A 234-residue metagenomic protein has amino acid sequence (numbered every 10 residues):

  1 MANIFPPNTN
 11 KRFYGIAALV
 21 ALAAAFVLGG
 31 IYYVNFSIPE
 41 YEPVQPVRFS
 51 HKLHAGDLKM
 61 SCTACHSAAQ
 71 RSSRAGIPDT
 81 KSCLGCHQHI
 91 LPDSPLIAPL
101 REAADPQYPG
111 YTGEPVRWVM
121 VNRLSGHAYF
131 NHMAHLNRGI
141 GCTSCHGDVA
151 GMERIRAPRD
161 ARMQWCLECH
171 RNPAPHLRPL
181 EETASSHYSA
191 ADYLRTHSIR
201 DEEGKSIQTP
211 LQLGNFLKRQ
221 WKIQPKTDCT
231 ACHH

Functional and structural regions predicted by a protein language model:
M1-T9: N-terminal Lys/Arg-rich, disordered targeting/topogenic segments
Y14-I31: Hydrophobic membrane-insertion alpha-helices, especially the h-region of bacterial N-terminal signal peptides
F26-P43: Aromatic-capped interface at the extracytoplasmic side of an N-terminal signal-anchor transmembrane helix
P43-D93, N131-H234: Sequence context surrounding c-type heme c attachment/ligation sites in exported
K81-G126: Structured, soluble extracytoplasmic/luminal domains of envelope-associated proteins
